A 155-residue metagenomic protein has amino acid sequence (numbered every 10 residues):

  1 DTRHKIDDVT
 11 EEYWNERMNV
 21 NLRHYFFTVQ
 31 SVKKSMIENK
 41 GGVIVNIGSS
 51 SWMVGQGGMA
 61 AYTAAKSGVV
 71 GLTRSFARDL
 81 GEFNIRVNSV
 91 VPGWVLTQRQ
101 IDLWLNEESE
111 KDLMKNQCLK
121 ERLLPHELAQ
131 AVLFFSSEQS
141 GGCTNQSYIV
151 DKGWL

Functional and structural regions predicted by a protein language model:
K5-I6, T10-N15, L113: Substrate-binding pocket helix/loop in short-chain dehydrogenase/reductase
V9, G55-T63, S75: Active-site loop-to-helix junction immediately N-terminal to the catalytic Tyr of the SDR YXXXK motif in Rossmann-fold
F26-V29, G41, R122-V150: C-terminal substrate-recognition "lid" of short-chain dehydrogenase/reductases
V29, A65, T73: Active-site helix of classical SDR
K34, R78-E82, G141: Alpha-helical segment proximal to the catalytic Tyr-Lys
S49: Residue(s) in the substrate-gating loop at a strand-loop-helix junction that position the organic substrate next
V91-D102, L155: Short, flexible catalytic-loop segment of classical short-chain dehydrogenase/reductase
